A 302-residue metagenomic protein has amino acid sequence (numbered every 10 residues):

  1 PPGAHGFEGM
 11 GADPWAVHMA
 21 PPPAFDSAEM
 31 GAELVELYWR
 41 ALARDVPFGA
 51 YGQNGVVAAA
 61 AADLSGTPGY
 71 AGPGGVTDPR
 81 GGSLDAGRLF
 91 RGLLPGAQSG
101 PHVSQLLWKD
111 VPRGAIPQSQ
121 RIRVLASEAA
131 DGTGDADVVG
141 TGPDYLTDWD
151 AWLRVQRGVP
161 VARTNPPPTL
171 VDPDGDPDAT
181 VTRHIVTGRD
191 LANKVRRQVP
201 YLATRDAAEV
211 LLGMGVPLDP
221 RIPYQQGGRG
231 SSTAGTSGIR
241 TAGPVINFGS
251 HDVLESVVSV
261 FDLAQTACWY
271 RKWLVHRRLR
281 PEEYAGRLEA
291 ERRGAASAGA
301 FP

Functional and structural regions predicted by a protein language model:
P1-P302: Hydrophobic alpha-helical bundle signature of multipass membrane enzymes
